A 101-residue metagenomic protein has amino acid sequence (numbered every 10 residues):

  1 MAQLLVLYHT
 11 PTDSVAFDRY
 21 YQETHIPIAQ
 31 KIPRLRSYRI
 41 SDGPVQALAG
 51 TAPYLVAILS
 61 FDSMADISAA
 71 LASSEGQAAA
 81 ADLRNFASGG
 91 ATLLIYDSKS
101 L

Functional and structural regions predicted by a protein language model:
M1-L101: Macromolecular interaction modules
